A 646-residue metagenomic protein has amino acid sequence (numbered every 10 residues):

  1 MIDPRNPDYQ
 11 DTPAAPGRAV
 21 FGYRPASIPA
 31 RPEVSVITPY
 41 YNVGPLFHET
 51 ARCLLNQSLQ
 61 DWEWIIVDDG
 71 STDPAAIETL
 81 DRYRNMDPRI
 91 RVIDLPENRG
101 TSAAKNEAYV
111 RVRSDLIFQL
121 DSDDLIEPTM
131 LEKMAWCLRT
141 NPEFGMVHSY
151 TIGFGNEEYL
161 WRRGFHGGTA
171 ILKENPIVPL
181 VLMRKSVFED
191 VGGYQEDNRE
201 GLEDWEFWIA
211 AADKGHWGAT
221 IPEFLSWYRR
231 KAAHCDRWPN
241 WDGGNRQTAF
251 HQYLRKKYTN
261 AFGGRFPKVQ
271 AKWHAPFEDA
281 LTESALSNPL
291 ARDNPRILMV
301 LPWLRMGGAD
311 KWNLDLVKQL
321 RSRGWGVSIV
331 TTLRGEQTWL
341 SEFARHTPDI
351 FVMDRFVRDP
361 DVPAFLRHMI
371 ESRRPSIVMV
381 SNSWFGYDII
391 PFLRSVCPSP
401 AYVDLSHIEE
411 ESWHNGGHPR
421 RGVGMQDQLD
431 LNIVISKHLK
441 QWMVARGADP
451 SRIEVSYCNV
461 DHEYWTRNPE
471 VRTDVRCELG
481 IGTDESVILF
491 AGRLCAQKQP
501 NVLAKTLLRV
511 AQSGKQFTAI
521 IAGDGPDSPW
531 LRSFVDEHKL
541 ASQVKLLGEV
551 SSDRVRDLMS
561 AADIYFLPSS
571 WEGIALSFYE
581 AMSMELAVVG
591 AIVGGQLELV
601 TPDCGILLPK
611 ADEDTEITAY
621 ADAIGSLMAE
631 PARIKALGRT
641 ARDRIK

Functional and structural regions predicted by a protein language model:
L95-V112: Glycine-rich, basic loop-to-helix element that forms the pyrophosphate-binding segment of sugar-nucleotide handling
T129-L160: Conserved donor NDP-sugar-binding/catalytic core segment of glycosyltransferases
E200-F207: Acidic donor-binding loop at a coil-to-helix junction in glycosyltransferase catalytic cores that engages
N415-G416, D427-I453, V460-Y464: A short, active-site helix/loop in glycosyltransferases that binds the activated sugar's phosphate group
E549-V550, D557-A562: Short alpha-helical donor nucleotide-sugar binding micro-motif in glycosyltransferases
S570: Aromatic "clamp/platform" in nucleotide-sugar-dependent glycosyltransferases that forms part of the donor/acceptor
A587-G590, V600: Short hydrophobic beta-strand element within catalytic cores of glycosyltransferases and related nucleotide-activated
L597-G625, A632-R633: Change "using UDP/GDP/dTDP sugars" to "using nucleotide sugars
